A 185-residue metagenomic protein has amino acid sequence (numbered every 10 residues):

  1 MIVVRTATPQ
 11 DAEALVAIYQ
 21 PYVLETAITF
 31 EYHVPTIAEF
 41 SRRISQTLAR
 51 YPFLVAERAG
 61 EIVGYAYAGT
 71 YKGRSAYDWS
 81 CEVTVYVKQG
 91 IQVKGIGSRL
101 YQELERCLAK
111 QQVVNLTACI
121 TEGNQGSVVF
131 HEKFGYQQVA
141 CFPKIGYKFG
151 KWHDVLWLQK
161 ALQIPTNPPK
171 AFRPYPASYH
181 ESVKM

Functional and structural regions predicted by a protein language model:
I2, E61-Y65, H153: Glycine-rich phosphate/pyrophosphate-binding loop shared by adenosine-nucleotide-utilizing enzymes
V3-A17: A short beta-loop-alpha structural element at the N-terminal edge of CoA-dependent acyl/N-acetyltransferase catalytic
V16-R43: Conserved GNAT-fold acetyl-CoA-binding loop/helix
P35-G90, Y101-Q102, A161-Q163: Acetyl-CoA-dependent GNAT
Y67, T117-I120, Q137-D154, Q163-I164 (+1 more regions): Conserved catalytic-core motifs of GNAT/GCN5-like acyltransferases
V93-R106, V129-K133: Conserved acetyl-CoA-binding loop-helix of GNAT-fold acetyltransferases
L108-I120: Conserved GNAT acetyl-CoA-binding A-motif
A118-V128: Conserved beta-strand-loop-alpha-helix junction that forms the acyl-donor binding cleft
